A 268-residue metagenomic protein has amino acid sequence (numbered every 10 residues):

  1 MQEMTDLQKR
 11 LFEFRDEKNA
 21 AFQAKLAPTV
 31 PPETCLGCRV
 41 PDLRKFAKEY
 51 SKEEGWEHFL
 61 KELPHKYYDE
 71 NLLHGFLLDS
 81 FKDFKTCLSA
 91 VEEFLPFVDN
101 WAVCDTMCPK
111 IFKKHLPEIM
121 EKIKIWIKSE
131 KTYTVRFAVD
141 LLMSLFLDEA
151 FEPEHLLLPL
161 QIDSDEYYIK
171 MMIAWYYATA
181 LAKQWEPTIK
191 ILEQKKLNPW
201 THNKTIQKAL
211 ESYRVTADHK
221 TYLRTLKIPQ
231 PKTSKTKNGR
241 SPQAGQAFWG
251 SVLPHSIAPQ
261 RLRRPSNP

Functional and structural regions predicted by a protein language model:
M1-G239: Alpha-helical scaffold domains
P242-G250, H255-Q260, R264-P268: A cross-taxon signal for low-complexity, glycine/charged-rich
